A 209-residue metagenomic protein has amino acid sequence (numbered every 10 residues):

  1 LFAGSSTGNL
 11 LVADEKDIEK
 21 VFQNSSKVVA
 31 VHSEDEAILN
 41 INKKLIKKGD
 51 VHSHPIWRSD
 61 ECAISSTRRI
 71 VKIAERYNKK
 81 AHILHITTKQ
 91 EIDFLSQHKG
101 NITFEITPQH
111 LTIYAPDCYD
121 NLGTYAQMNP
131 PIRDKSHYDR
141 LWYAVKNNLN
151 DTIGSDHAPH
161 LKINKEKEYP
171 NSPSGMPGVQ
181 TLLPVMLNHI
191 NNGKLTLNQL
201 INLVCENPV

Functional and structural regions predicted by a protein language model:
F2-T7: Metal-cofactor-binding active-site regions of metalloenzymes
G8-I153: Histidine/acidic residue-rich metal-binding segments in metalloenzymes
H52-R69, I73-N78, N147-I153, A158-V209: His/Asp/Glu-enriched, well-ordered alpha-helical/loop segment that forms or immediately abuts the divalent-metal
